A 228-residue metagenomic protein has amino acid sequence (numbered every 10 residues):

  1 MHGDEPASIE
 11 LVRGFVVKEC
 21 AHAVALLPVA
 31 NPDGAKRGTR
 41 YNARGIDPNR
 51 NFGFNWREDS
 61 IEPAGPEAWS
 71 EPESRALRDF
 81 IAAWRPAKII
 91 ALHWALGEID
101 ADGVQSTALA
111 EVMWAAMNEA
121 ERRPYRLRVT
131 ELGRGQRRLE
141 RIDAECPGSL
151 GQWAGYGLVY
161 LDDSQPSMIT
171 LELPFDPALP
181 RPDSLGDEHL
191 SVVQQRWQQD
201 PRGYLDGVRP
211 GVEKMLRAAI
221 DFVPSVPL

Functional and structural regions predicted by a protein language model:
M1-E119: Active-site/substrate-binding loop(s) of hydrolase catalytic cores
R37, N51-N55, D59, G135 (+3 more regions): A generic signature of intrinsically disordered, low-complexity regions enriched in glycine/proline and charged/polar
W56-E67, E131, D183, H189-Q199: Short glycine/proline- and acidic residue-enriched helix-loop micro-motifs that form flexible lids or anion-recognition
P72, R78, W84, W94-T170: Active-site-proximal helix/loop segments of hydrolytic enzymes
W84-A87, R123-L127, I220-L228: Surface-exposed helix-capping loop/turn segments at secondary-structure junctions
E98-D102, D143-L228: Active-site-adjacent mobile loop/cap segments within catalytic or ligand-binding domains
